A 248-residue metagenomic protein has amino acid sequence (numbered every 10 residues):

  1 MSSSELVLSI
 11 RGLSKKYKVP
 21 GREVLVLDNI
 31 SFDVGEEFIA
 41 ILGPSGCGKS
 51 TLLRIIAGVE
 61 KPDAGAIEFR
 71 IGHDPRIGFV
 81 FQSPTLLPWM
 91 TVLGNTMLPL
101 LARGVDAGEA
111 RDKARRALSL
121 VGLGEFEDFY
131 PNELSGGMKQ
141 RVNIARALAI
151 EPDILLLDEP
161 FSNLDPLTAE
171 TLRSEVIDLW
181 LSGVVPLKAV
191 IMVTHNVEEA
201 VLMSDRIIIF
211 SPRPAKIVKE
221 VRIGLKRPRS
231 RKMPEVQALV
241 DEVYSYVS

Functional and structural regions predicted by a protein language model:
L42-P44: The feature captures the beta-strand-to-loop junction immediately N-terminal to the Walker
A57: Helix-to-loop junction immediately C-terminal to a conserved catalytic motif
G65-P75: Conserved ABC transporter NBD signature motif
M90-M97: Short coil-to-helix segment of the ABC ATPase nucleotide-binding domain corresponding to the Q-loop/switch region
L101, G108-F126, E175-D178: Conserved ABC ATPase "signature" region
F129, I150: Conserved signature/switch motifs of ABC ATPase nucleotide-binding domains
Y130-L134, M138: Conserved ABC ATPase signature
L155-E159: Catalytic Walker B motif of ABC-type/P-loop ATPase nucleotide-binding domains
